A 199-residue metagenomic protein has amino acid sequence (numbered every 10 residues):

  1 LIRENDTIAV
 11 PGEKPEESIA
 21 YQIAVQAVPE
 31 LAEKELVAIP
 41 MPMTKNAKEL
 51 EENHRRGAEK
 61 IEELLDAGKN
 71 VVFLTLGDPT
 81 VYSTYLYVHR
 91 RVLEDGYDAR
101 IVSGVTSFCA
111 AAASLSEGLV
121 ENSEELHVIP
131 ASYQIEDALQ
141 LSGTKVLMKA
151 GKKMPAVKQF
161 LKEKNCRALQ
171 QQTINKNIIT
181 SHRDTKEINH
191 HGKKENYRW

Functional and structural regions predicted by a protein language model:
R3-Y97, T180: Class I S-adenosyl-L-methionine
P11-G12, L139-E187, G192-W199: A contiguous loop/helix-start segment that scaffolds small-molecule binding in enzyme catalytic cores
G12-P15, M41, V105-T106, E124-Y133 (+1 more regions): Short, acidic/turn-prone active-site loops that include or flank metal/cofactor- and phosphate-binding residues
L36-A38, A99-I101, V128, A168-Q170: Conserved beta-strand scaffold positions in the cores of enzyme catalytic domains, especially in NTP/NDP-utilizing
H54-E63, G118-P130, G192-W199: A polyampholytic, Gly/Pro-enriched intrinsically disordered region
G68-V72, E125, T144-V146: Residue-level preference for the first positions of well-ordered beta-strands
T80-L141: Class I SAM-dependent methyltransferase SAM-binding "motif I" and its flanking Rossmann-like core
